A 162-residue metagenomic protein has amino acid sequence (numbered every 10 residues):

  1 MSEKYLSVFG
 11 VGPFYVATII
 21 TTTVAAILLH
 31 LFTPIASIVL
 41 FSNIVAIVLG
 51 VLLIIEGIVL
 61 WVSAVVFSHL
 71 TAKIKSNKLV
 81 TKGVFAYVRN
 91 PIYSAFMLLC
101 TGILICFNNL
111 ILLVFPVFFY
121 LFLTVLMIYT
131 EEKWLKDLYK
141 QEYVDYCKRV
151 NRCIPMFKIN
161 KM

Functional and structural regions predicted by a protein language model:
M1-T81, M97-M162: Membrane-anchoring alpha-helices and their flanking helix-loop junctions
V80-N90: Short, amphipathic, aromatic/basic-enriched membrane-interface segments that mark the entry/exit of transmembrane
V88-A95, C153: Loop-to-transmembrane-helix entry motif
